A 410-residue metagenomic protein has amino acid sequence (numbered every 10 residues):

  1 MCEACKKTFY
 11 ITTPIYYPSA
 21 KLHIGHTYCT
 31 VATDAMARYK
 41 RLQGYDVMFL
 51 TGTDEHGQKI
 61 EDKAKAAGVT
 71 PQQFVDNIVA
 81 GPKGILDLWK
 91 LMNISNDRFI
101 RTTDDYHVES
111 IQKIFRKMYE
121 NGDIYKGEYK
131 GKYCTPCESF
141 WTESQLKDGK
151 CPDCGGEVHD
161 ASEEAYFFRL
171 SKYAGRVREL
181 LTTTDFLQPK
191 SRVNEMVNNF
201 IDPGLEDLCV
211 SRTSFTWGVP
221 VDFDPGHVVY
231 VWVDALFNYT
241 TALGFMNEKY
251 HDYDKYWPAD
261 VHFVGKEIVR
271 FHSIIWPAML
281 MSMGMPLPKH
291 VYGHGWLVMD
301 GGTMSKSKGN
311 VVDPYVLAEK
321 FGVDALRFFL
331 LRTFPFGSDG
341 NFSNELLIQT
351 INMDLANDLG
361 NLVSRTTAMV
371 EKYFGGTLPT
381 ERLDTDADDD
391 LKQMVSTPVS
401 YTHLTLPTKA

Functional and structural regions predicted by a protein language model:
C2-F186: N-terminal, positively charged nucleic-acid-binding surface of large information/translation enzymes
C2-T51, Y106-S110, D160-K372, P379: Structured secondary-structure scaffolds
D54, F374-S400: Acidic, turn-prone loop/beta-hairpin segments
G57, F237, T408: Short, glycine/acidic-enriched loop or turn micro-motifs at the edges of active sites
K83-W89, F115, Y119, E206 (+4 more regions): Structural signal for well-ordered, non-membrane alpha-helices
S95-R101, S343-L346, L378-D384: Short linear capping/connector segments at secondary-structure termini
K132-P136, G295-L297, L346, R382-D386: A glycine-rich phosphate-binding loop feature that marks nucleotide/adenosyl-phosphate handling sites
T402-A410: Conserved small/polar residues in nucleotide/adenosyl-binding loops
